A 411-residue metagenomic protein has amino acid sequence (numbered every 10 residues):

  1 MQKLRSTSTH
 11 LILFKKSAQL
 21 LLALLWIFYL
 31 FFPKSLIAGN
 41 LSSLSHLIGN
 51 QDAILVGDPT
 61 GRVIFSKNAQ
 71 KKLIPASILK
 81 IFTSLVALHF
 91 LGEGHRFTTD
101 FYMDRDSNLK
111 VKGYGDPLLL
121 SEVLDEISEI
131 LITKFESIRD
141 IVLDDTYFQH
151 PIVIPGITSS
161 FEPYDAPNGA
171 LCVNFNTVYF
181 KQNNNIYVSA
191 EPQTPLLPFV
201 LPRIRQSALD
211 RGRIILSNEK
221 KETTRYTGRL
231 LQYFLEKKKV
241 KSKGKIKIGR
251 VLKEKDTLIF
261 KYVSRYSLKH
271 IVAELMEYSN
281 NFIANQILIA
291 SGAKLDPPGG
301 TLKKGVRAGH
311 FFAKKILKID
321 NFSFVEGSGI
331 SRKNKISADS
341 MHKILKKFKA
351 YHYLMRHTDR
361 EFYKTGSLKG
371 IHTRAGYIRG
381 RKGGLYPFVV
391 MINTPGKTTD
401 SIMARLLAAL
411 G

Functional and structural regions predicted by a protein language model:
M1-K15: N-terminal secretory signal peptides that target proteins for export/translocation
K15-A23: Intrinsic disorder/low-complexity segments enriched in small, polar and charged residues
L22-F31: Bacterial N-terminal signal peptides
L36-K72, L91-G94, I130-S137, A409: Beta-lactamase-like hydrolase cores
L41-S42, H89-I319: Conserved serine DD-peptidase/penicillin-binding transpeptidase domain and beta-lactam-recognizing active-site
G49-Q51, I78-L79, R96, D106 (+5 more regions): Extracytoplasmic
L73-A87: Active/ligand-binding-proximal structured segments within catalytic/core domains that scaffold catalytic residues
S323-G411: C-terminal soluble interaction/assembly domains
